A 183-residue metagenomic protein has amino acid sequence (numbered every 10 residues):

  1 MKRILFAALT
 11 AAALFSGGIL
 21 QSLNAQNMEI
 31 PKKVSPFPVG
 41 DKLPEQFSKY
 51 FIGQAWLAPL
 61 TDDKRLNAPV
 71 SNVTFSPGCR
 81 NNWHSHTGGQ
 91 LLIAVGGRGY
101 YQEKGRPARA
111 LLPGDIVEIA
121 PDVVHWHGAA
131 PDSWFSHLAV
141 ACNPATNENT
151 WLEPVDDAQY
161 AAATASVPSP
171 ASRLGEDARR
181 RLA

Functional and structural regions predicted by a protein language model:
M1-L9: Bacterial N-terminal signal peptides that target proteins for export
A8-G18: Bacterial N-terminal signal peptides
L23-N67, E148-A183: A short, N-terminal "cap"/entry segment at the start of jelly-roll beta-barrel domains of the cupin/DSBH fold
N72-S76, S85-Y101, V140-C142: Short, conserved beta-strand element in jelly-roll/cupin
Y100, P121-E148: Ligand-binding loop in jelly-roll beta-barrel domains
G105-D122: Short acidic-glycine-tyrosine-enriched beta hairpin
